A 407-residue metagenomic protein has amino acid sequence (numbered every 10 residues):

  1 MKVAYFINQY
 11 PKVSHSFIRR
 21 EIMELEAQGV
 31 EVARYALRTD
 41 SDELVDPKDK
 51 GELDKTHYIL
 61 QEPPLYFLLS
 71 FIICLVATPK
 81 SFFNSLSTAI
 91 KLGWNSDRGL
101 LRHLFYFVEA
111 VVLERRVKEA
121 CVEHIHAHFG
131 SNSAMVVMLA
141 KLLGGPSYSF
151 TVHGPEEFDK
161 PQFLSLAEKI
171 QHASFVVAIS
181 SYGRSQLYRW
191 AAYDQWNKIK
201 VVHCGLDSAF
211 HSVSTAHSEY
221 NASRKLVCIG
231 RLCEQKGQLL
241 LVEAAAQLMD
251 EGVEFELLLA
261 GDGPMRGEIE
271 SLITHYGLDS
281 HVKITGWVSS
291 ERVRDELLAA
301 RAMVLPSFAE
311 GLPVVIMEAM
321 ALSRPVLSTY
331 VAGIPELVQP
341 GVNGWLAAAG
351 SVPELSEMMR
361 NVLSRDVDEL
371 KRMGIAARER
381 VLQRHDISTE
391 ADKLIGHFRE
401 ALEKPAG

Functional and structural regions predicted by a protein language model:
I170, W287-V288, D295-A300: Short alpha-helical donor nucleotide-sugar binding micro-motif in glycosyltransferases
Y182, G205: Carbohydrate-associated surface elements
H217-A245, L258: Conserved donor-binding/catalytic core segment of Leloir-type glycosyltransferases
E270-V288: Nucleotide-activated donor-binding/catalytic signature segment of Leloir-type glycosyltransferases, i.e., the conserved
F308: Aromatic "clamp/platform" in nucleotide-sugar-dependent glycosyltransferases that forms part of the donor/acceptor
P325-S328, V338: Short hydrophobic beta-strand element within catalytic cores of glycosyltransferases and related nucleotide-activated
P335-N361, D368, R372: Change "using UDP/GDP/dTDP sugars" to "using nucleotide sugars
N361, E369-R384, E390-G396: A short, well-ordered alpha-helix in the C-terminal region of glycosyltransferases
